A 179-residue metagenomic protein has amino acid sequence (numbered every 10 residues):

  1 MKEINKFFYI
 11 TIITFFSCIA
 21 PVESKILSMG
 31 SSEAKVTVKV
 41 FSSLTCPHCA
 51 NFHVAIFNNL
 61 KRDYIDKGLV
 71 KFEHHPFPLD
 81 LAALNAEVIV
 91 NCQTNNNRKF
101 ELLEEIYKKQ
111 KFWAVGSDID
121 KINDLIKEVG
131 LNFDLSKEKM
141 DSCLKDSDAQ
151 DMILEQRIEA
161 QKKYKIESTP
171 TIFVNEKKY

Functional and structural regions predicted by a protein language model:
M1-D80, L84, D151-K163: Extracytoplasmic thiol/disulfide redox context detector
K2-N5, D80, N95, D118 (+2 more regions): Serine/threonine-rich low-complexity intrinsically disordered regions
S43, V54-F57, E128-Y179: C-terminal cap of thioredoxin/glutaredoxin-like
L44, A50-L131: Structural alpha/beta surface segment adjacent to cysteine/selenocysteine redox centers across thiol/disulfide enzymes
